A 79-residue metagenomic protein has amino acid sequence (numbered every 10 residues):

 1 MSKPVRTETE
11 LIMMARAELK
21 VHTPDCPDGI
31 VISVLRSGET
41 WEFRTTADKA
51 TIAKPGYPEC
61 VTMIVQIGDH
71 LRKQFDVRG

Functional and structural regions predicted by a protein language model:
M1, V5, K54-Y57: Active-site oxyanion-binding pockets that recognize sulfate/phosphate
S2-V31: N-terminal acidic leader/helix
K20, V34-G79: Detector for the mature cores of small, proteolytically processed and post-translationally modified peptide effectors
